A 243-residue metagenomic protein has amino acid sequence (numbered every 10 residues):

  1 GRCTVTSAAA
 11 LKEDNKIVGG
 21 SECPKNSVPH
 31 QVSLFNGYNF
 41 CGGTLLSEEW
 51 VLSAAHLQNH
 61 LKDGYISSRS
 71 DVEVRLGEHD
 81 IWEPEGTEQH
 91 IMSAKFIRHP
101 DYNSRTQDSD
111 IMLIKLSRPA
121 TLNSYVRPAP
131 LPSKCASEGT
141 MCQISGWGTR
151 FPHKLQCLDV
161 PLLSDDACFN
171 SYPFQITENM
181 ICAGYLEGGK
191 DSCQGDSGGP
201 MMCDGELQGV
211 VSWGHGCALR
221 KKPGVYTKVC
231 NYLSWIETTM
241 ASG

Functional and structural regions predicted by a protein language model:
G1-L11: Cytosolic, low-complexity regulatory segments enriched in Ser/Pro/Gly with interspersed Lys/Arg in eukaryotic signaling
A9-I17, Q31-F35, T140-G243: Extracellular trypsin-like serine protease catalytic domains
L11, V51-A54, Q58-S104, L158 (+1 more regions): Conserved H-D interstitial segment of serine endopeptidase catalytic domains
C23-S27, L45, I66-S68, S104-Q107 (+4 more regions): Extracellular/periplasmic catalytic domains that process cell-envelope and extracellular macromolecules
P24-N36, R75: A short, Trp-centered hydrophobic/proline-enriched beta-strand micro-motif
Q31, W50-L52, E88, I111-L113 (+3 more regions): Conserved hydrophobic/aromatic beta-strand scaffold that supports enzyme active sites
Q31-E48, T106-Q107: A conserved glycine-rich beta-strand in the N-terminal activation segment of trypsin-fold
L61-D63, E85, I97-N103, P119-P152 (+1 more regions): Active-site substrate-binding loop(s) of clan PA
